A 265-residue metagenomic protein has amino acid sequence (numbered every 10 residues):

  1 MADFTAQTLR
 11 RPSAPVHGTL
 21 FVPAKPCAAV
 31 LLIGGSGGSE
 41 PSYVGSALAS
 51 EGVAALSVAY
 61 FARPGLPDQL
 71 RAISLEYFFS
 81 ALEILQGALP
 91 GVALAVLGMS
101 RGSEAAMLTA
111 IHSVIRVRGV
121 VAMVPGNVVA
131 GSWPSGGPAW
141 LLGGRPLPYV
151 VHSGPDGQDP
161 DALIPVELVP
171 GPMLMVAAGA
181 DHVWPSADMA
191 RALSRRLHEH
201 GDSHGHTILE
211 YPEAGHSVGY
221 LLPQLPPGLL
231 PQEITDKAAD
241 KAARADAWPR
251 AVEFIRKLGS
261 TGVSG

Functional and structural regions predicted by a protein language model:
M1-K25: N-terminal cap/lid segment of alpha/beta-hydrolase-fold proteins
C27-G35: Short beta-strand element of the alpha/beta-hydrolase
S50-G65: Conserved alpha/beta-hydrolase
D68-L89, L108: Alpha/beta-hydrolase active-site loop
L89-S100: Alpha/beta-hydrolase fold nucleophile elbow
M107-P155: Hydrolase active-site cap/lid region
V169, M175-A177, D181: Short beta-strand/loop motif that positions the catalytic acidic residue of the alpha/beta-hydrolase fold
D202-G265: C-terminal catalytic histidine-bearing segment of alpha/beta-hydrolase fold enzymes
